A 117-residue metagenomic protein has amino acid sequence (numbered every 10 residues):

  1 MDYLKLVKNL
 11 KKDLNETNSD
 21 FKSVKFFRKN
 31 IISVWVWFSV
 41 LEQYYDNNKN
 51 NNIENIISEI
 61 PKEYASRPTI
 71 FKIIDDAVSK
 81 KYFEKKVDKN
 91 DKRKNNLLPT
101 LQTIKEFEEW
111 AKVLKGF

Functional and structural regions predicted by a protein language model:
M1-T17, W110-F117: Long, low-complexity, charge-rich intrinsically disordered regions
L10-Q43: Short alpha-helical segments that sit at the start of domains
Y44-N47, Y64: Residues at alpha-helix boundaries and short interhelical turns
N47-I60: Short acidic, hydrophobic short linear motifs in intrinsically disordered regions
Y64-S79: Short amphipathic alpha-helical interaction segments
V78-D88: A short, conserved structural fragment
D88-A111: Short, cationic-aromatic polyanion-contact patches
